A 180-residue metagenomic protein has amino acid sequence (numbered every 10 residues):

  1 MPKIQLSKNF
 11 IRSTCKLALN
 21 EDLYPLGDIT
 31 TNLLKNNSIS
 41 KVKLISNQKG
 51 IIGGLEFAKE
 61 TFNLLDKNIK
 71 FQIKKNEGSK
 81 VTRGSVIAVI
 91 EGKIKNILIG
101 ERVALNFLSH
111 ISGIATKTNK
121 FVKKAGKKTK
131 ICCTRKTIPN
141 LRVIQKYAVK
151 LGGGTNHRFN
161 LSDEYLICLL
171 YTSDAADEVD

Functional and structural regions predicted by a protein language model:
P2-S173: Acidic/glycine-rich phosphate/pyrophosphate-binding loops and surrounding catalytic core that coordinate Mg2+
D174-D180: Single conserved hydrophobic/aromatic residue that forms the stacking wall/gate of nucleotide- or nucleobase-binding
